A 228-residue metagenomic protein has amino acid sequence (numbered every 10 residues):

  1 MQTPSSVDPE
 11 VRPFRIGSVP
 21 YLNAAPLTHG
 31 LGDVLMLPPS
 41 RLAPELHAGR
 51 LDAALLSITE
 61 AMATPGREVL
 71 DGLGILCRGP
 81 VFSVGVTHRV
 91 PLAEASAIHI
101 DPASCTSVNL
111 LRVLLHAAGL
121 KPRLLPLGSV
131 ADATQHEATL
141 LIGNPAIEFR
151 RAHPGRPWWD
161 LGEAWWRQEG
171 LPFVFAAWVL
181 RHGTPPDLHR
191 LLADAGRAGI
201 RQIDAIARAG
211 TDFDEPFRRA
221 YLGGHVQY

Functional and structural regions predicted by a protein language model:
M1-Y228: Domain-level signature for soluble enzymes in the chorismate/prephenate branch of the shikimate pathway
